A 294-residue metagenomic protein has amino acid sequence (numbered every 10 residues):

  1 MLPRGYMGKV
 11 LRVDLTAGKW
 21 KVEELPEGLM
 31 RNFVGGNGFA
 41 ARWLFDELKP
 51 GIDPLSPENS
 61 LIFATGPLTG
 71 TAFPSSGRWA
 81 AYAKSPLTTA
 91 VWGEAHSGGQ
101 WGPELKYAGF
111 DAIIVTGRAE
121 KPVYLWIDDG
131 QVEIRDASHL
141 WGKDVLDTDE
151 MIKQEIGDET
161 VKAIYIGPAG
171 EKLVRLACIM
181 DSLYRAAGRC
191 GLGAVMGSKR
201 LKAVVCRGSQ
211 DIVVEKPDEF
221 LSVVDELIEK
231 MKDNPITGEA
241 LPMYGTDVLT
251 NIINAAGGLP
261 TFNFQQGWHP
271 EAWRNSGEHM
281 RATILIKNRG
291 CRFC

Functional and structural regions predicted by a protein language model:
M1-H96, Q100-C294: Intrinsically disordered, low-complexity segments enriched in small residues
